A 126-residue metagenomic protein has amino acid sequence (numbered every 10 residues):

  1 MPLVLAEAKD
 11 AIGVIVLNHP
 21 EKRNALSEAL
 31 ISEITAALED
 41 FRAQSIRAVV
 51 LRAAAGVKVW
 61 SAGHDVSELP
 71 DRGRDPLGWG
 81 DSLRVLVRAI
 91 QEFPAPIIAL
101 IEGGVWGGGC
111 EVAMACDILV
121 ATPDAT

Functional and structural regions predicted by a protein language model:
P2-L5, I12: Extreme N-terminal starter segment of soluble prokaryotic enzymes
D10-N18, A29-G73, A89-L100, I118 (+1 more regions): A structural preference for short, pocket-lining loop segments at secondary-structure junctions
R23: Glycine- and charged-residue-rich phosphate/anionic-cofactor binding loop of Rossmann-like
S27-L30, W79, W106: Short, conserved glycine- and acidic-residue-centered signature motifs in active-site or ligand-binding loops
G63, G80, R84, G107: Glycine-rich phosphate-binding loop at the start of an alpha helix
P70-R84: A short acidic, glycine-rich active-site loop that binds or catalyzes chemistry on phosphate/adenosine moieties
A99, G103-G109: Gly/Ser-rich catalytic serine loop of serine hydrolases
